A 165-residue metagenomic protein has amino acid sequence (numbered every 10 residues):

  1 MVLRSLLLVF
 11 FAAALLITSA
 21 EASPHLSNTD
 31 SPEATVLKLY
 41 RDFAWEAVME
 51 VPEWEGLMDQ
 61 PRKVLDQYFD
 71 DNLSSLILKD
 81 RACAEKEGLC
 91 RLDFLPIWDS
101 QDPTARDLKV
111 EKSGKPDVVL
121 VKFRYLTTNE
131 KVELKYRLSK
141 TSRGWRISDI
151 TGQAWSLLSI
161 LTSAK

Functional and structural regions predicted by a protein language model:
M1-L7: Bacterial N-terminal signal peptides that target proteins for export
L7-L16: Bacterial N-terminal signal peptides
F11, A20-E21, T162: Intrinsic disorder/low-complexity segments in short proteins, especially the signal peptide and propeptide regions
A20-Q60: Short, low-complexity N-terminal intrinsically disordered segments enriched in polar/charged residues
S23, S27, D66-E130: Surface-exposed, charged secondary-structure patches
K38-D42, Y68, L76, I160-A164: Residues that form generic nucleotide/phosphate-binding pockets
G114-K135, T141-S142, I147-K165: Low-complexity, intrinsically disordered terminal/linker segments enriched in charged and Gly/Pro repeats
